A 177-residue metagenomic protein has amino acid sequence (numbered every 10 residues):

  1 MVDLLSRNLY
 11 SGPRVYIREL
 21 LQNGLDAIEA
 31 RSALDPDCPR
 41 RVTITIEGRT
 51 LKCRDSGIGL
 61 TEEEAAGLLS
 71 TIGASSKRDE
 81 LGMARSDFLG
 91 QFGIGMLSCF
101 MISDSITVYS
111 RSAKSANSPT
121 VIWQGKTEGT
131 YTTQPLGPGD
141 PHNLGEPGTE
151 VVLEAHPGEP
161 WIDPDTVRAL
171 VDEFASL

Functional and structural regions predicted by a protein language model:
M1-W161: GHKL (Bergerat-fold) ATPase N-terminal catalytic module, capturing the glycine-rich phosphate-binding loop and acidic
D163-R168: Charged, low-complexity intrinsically disordered tails
V171: Phosphate/anion-contacting hairpin/loop surfaces
